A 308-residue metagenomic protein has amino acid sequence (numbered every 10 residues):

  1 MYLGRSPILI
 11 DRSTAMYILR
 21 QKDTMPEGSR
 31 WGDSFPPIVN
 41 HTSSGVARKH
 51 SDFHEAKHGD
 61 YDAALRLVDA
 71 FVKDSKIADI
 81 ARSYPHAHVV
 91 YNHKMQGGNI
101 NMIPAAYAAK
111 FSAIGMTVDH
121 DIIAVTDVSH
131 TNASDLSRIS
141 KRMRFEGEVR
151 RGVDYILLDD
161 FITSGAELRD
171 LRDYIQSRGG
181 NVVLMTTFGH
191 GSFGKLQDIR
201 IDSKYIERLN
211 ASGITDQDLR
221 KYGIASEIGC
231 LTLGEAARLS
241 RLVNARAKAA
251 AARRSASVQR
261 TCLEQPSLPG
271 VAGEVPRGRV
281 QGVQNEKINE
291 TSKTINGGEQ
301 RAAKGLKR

Functional and structural regions predicted by a protein language model:
Y2, I8-T42, R172-R308: PRPP-dependent phosphoribosyltransferase catalytic core
Y2-P85, S129-E148, G234: Active-site-facing substrate-recognition patch
P85-G97: Short glycine-rich phosphate-binding loop at a beta-alpha junction
H86, R151-D154: Phosphate-coordination loops involved in phosphoryl transfer and adenosine-cofactor binding
I100, P104-S112, L168: Short, highly selective alpha-helical patches that border small-molecule cofactor pockets in redox/cofactor-processing
A108-I114, V149-R150, R172-G180: Short, surface-exposed basic-aromatic patches at helix termini and helix-loop junctions that form
V118-H130: A short, structured active-site edge motif that brings together acidic residues
V153-R178: A contiguous pocket-lining binding segment that forms or flanks enzyme active sites
